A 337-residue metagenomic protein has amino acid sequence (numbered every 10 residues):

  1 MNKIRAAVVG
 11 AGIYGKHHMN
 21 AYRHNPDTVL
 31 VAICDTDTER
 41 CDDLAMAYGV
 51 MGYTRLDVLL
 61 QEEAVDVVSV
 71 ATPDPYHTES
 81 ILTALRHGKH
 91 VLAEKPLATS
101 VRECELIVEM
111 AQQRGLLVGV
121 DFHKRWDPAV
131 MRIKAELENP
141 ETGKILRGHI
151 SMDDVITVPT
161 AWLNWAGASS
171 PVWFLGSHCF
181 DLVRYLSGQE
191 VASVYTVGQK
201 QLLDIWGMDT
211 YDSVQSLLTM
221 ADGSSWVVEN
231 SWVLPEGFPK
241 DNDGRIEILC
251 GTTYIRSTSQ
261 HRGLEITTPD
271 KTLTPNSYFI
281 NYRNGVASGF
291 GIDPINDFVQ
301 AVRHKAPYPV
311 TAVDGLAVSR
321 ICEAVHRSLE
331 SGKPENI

Functional and structural regions predicted by a protein language model:
M1, V8, V67-V70, E105 (+2 more regions): C-terminal helix-rich "cap/oligomerization" subdomain common to oxidoreductases
M1-Y48: N-terminal Rossmann-like dinucleotide-binding module
H18, Y48-M110: Beta-loop-alpha module in the N-terminal Rossmann-like domain of NAD(P)-dependent dehydrogenases, especially those
T54, A93, V118-V120, H149 (+2 more regions): Hydrophobic residues in well-ordered beta-strands that form the structural core
L106-H123, G143-I150: Rossmann-fold dehydrogenase core element
K124-M208, L217, G332: Predominantly a Rossmann-like dinucleotide-binding segment in NAD(P)-dependent oxidoreductases
F174, D181-G263, I292-H304: Contiguous beta-strand/loop segments that form the cofactor/metal-binding neighborhood of enzyme cores
Y282-N296: Active-site loop of classical SDR/Rossmann-like NAD(P)-dependent oxidoreductases, centered on the catalytic Tyr-X3-Lys
